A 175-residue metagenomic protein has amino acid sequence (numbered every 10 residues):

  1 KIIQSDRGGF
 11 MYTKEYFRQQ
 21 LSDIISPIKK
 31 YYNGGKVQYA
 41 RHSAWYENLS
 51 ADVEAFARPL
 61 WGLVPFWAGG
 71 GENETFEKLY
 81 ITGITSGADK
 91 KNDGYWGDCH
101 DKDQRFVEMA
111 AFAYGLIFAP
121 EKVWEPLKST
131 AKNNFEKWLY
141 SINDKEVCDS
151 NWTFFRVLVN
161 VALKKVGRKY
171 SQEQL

Functional and structural regions predicted by a protein language model:
K1-I2: Generic short N-terminal amphipathic or hydrophobic helices
D6-E54, K78-G83: Low-complexity, Ser/Thr/Pro/Gly-enriched N-terminal "stalk/linker" regions
L49-V53, L63-V64, N73, E77-L175: Aromatic-lined, polymer-binding surfaces characteristic of secreted/periplasmic polysaccharide-degrading enzymes
